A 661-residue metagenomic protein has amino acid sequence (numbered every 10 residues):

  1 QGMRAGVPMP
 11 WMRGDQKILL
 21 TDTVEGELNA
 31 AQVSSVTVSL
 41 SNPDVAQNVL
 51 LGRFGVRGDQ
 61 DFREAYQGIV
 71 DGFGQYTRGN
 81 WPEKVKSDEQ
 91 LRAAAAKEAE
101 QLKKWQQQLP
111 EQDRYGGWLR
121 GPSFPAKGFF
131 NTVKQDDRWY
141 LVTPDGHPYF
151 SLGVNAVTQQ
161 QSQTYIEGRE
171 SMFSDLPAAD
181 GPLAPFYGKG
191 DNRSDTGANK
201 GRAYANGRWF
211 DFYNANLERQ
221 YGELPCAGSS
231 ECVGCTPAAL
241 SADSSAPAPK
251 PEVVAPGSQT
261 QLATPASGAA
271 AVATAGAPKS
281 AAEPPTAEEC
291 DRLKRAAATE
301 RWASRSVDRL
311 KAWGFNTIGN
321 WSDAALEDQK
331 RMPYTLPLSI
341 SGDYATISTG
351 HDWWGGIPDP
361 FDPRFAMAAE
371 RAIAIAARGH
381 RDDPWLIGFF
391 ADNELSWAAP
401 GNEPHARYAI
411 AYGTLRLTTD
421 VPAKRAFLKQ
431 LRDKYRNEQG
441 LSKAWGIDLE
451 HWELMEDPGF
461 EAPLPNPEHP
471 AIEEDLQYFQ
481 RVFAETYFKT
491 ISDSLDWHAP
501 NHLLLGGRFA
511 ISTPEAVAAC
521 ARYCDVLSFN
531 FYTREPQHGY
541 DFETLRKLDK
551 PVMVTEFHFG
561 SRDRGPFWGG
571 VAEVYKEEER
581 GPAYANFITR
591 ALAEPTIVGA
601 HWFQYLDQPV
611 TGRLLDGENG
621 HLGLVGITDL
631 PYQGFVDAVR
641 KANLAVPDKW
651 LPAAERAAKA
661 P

Functional and structural regions predicted by a protein language model:
Q1-F54: Extracellular beta-strand ligand-recognition surfaces/modules
N42-Y76: Activation corresponds to long, low-complexity, non-globular regions
W81-D243, A270-A271, A275-A277, A281-Q329 (+5 more regions): Active-site-adjacent substrate/metal-binding segments within catalytic domains of carbohydrate-active enzymes
Q135-D137, T143, Y149-L152, T164 (+10 more regions): Active-site region of glycoside hydrolase catalytic domains
G146, Q261, A269-A270, N437: Glycine-centered positions within short beta-strands or beta-hairpins
S241, V254, T260-A263, A273-A275 (+1 more regions): Intrinsically disordered, low-complexity segments enriched in small/polar and acidic residues
F531-T533, F567-R580: Short, contiguous acidic/charged loop-to-helix segments that flank catalytic cores in large enzymes
D563-A572, G612-H621: Histidine/acidic-residue-rich catalytic or RNA/ligand-binding cores of hydrolases and nuclease-related proteins
